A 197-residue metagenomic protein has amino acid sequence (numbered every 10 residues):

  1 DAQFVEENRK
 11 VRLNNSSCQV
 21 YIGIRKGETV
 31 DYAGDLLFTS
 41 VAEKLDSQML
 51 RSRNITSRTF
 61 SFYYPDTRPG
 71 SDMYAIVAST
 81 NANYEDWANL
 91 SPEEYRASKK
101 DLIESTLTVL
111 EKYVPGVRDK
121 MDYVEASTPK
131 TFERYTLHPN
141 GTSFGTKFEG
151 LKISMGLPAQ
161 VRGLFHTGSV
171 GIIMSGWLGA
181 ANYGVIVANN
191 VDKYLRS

Functional and structural regions predicted by a protein language model:
D1-S71: Mid-domain catalytic core of redox enzymes that form a hydrophobic substrate pocket/lid adjacent to a catalytic redox
K26, V114, V191-L195: A generic secondary-structure signal for well-formed alpha-helical elements
G27-E28, S71, P92-K130: Flavin-binding catalytic cores
V30-A33, W87, M174-G176: Short helix/loop capping segments that flank catalytic or ligand/cofactor-binding pockets
A75-A78: Extended, polar/charged low-complexity intrinsically disordered and coiled-coil segments in eukaryotic
A82-E93: Amphipathic alpha-helix from the class-I
K112-M174: A glycine-rich dinucleotide-binding beta-alpha-beta segment and adjacent secondary-structure elements that constitute
S169-L195: A conserved FAD-binding loop/helix module that cradles the flavin
